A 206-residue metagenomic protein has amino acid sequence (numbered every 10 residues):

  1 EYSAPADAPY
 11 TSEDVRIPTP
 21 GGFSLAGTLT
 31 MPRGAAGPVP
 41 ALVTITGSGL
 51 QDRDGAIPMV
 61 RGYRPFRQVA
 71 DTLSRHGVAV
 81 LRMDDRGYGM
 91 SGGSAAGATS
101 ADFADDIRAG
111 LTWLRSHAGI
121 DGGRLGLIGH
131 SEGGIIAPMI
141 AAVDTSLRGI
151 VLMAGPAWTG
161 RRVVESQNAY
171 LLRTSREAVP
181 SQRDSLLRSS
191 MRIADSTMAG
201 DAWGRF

Functional and structural regions predicted by a protein language model:
Y2-G37: N-terminal cap/lid segment of alpha/beta-hydrolase-fold proteins
G34-T72: Short, surface-exposed "cap/lid" segments of acyl-processing enzymes
I45, M83-D85, M153: Alpha/beta-hydrolase
P65, G97-A118: Alpha/beta-hydrolase active-site loop
P65-M90: Conserved alpha/beta-hydrolase
G119-S131: Alpha/beta-hydrolase fold nucleophile elbow
G134-D144: Short glycine-enriched nucleophile-adjacent loop and the immediately C-terminal alpha-helix near the catalytic center
V151-F206: Accessory cap/linker subdomain of secreted extracellular hydrolases
